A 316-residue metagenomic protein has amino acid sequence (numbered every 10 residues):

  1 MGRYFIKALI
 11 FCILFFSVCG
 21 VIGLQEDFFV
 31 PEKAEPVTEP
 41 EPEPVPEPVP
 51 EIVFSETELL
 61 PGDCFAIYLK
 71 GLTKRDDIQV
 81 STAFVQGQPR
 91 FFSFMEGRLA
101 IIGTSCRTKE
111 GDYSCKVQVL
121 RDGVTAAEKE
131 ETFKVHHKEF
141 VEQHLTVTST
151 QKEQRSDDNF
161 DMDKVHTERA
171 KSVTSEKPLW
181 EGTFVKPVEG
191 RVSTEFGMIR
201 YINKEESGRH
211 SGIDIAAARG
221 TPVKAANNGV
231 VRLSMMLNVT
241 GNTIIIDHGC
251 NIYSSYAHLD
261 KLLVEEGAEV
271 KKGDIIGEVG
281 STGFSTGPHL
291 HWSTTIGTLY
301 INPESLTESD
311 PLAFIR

Functional and structural regions predicted by a protein language model:
Y4-I22: Sec-dependent N-terminal signal peptides of Gram-positive bacterial secreted proteins and lipoproteins
V21-T132, H137: Cationic-aromatic interfacial patches
K70, M236, D274-I275, S281: Short, surface-exposed secondary-structure boundary micro-motifs
Q86, C115, V192, I215 (+4 more regions): Terminal peptide-recognition signature
T132-T240: Surface-exposed, glycine-biased beta-strand/turn segments
F140-E168, W180, E265-K272, S293-R316: Acidic, glycine-rich catalytic/binding loops that coordinate metals and/or anionic ligands
P222-R232, K261-V279: Short, well-structured beta-strand-loop connectors
A226-L263, P288-T294: Zn2+-dependent peptidoglycan hydrolase active-site motif and core
